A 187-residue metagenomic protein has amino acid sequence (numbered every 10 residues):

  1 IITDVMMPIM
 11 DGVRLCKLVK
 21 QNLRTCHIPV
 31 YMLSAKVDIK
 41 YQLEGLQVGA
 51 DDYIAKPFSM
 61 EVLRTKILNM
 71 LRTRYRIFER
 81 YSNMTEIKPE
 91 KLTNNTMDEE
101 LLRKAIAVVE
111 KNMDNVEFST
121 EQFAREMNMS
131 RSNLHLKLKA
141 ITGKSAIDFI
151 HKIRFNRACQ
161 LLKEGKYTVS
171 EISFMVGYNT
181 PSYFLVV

Functional and structural regions predicted by a protein language model:
M7, G45: Receiver (REC) domain active-site loop signature in two-component systems and cognate sites in sensor histidine kinases
P8, I54-K56: A Lys-centered signature of the CheY-like receiver
F58-I67, L71: C-terminal output helix
L68-M84: The C-terminal output helix
A140-N179: Terminal helix-turn-helix DNA-binding modules in bacterial transcription factors
